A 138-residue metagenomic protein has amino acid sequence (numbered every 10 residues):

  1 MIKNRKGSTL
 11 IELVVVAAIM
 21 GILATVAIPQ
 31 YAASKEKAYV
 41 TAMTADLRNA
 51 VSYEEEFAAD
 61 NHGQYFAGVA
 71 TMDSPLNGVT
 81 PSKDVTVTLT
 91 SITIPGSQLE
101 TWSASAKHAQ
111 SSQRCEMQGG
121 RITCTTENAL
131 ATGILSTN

Functional and structural regions predicted by a protein language model:
I2-Y31, K35: N-terminal single-pass transmembrane signal-anchor helix
K3, V40, Q113-C115: Mobile, glycine-rich extracellular loop/lid and propeptide segments that shape or gate substrate/ligand access
T9, M43, V51-S52: Hydrophobic transmembrane-helix microenvironments that flank and shape a buried ionizable site
Q30-L47: Aliphatic-rich helix starts adjacent to a transmembrane/signal segment
S52-N138: Periplasmic/extracellular, small/polar-rich flexible segments of pilin-like filament-forming proteins
